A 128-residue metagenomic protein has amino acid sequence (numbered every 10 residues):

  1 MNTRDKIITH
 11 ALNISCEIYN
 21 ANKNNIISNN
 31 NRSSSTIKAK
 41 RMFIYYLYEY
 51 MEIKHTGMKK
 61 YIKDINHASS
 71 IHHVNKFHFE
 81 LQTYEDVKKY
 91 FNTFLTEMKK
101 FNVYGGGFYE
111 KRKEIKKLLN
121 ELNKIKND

Functional and structural regions predicted by a protein language model:
M1-I14: N-terminal leader segment of winged-helix/HTH proteins
I14-K40, I65: Short, Lys/Arg-enriched anionic-surface-contact patches
C16, Y48, K59-K60: Residue-level preference for well-ordered alpha-helical positions
I37-I53: Short, amphipathic alpha-helical "recognition" segments used to contact nucleic acids or chromatin
Y48, H73-L81: DNA major-groove recognition helix of helix-turn-helix
K54-H73: Short, basic interhelical loop/turn and adjoining N-cap of the next helix at nucleic-acid- or acidic-partner-contacting
L81-G107: Short Lys/Arg-enriched helix C-cap and helix-to-coil transition segments that create basic nucleic-acid-contact patches
G107-D128: Short, low-complexity, charged amphipathic interaction modules
